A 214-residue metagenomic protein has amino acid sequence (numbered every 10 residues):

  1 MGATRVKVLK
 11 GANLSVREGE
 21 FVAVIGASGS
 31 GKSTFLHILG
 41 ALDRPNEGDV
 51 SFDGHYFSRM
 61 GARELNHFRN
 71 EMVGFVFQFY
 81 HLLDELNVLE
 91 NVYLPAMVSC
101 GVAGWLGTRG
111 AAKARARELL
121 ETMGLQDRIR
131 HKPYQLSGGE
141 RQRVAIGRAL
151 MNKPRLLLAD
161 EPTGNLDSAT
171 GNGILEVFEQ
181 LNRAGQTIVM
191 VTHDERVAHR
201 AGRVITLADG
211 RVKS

Functional and structural regions predicted by a protein language model:
M1-L207: ABC family nucleotide-binding domain
D209-S214: Conserved switch/coupling elements of ABC/ABC-like ATPase nucleotide-binding domains
